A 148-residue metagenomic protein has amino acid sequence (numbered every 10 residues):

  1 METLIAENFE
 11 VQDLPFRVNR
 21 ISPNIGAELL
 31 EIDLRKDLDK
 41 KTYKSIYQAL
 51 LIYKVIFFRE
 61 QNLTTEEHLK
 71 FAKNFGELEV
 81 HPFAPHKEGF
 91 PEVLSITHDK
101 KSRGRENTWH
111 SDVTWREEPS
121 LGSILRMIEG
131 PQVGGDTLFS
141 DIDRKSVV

Functional and structural regions predicted by a protein language model:
M1-S146: Non-heme Fe(II) oxygenase catalytic core, chiefly the N-lobe of the double-stranded beta-helix
